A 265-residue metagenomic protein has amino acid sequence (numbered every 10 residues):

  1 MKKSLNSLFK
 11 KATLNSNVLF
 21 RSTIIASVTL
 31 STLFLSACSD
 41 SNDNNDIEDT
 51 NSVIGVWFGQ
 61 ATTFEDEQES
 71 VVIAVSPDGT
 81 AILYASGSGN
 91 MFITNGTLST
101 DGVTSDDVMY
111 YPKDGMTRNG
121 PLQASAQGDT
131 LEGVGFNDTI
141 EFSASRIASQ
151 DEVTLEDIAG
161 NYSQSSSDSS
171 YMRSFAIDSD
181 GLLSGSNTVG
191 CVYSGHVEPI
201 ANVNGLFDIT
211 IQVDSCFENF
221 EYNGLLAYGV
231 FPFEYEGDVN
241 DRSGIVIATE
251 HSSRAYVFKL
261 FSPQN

Functional and structural regions predicted by a protein language model:
K2-K11, L30-F58, L260-N265: Bacterial Sec-dependent N-terminal signal peptides
K3-I25: Bacterial N-terminal signal peptides that target proteins for export
E48-E69, T130-Y171, F258-L260: Tryptophan-anchored aromatic micro-motifs
V56, T63-V103, D168-S215: N-terminal glycine/threonine-rich, aromatic-flanked beta-hairpin/loop signature
G59, A81-A85, T104-D107, D129-G135 (+4 more regions): Short hydrophobic/aromatic-rich beta-strand segments that constitute the beta-sheet cores of beta-sandwich/beta-barrel
F92-A124: Mid-chain, structured segments of secreted extracytoplasmic proteins
S105-R118, L206-A227: An anionic, turn-rich surface loop/hairpin at beta-sheet edges that serves as a generic interaction/coordination patch
N219-N265: Hydrophilic extracytoplasmic domains
